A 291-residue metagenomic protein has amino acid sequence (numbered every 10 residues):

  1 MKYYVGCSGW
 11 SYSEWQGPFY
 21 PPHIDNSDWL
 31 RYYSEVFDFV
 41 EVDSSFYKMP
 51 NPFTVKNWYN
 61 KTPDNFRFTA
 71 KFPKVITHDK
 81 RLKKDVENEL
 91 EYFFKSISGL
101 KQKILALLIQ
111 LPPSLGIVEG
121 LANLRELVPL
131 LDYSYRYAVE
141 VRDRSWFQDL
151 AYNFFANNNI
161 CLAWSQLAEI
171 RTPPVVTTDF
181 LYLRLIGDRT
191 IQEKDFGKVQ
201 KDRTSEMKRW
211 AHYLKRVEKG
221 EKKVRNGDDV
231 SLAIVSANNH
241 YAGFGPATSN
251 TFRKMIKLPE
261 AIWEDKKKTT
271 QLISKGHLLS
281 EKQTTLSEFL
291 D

Functional and structural regions predicted by a protein language model:
M1-D291: Residues lining hydrophobic/aromatic ligand-binding pockets adjacent to catalytic sites
